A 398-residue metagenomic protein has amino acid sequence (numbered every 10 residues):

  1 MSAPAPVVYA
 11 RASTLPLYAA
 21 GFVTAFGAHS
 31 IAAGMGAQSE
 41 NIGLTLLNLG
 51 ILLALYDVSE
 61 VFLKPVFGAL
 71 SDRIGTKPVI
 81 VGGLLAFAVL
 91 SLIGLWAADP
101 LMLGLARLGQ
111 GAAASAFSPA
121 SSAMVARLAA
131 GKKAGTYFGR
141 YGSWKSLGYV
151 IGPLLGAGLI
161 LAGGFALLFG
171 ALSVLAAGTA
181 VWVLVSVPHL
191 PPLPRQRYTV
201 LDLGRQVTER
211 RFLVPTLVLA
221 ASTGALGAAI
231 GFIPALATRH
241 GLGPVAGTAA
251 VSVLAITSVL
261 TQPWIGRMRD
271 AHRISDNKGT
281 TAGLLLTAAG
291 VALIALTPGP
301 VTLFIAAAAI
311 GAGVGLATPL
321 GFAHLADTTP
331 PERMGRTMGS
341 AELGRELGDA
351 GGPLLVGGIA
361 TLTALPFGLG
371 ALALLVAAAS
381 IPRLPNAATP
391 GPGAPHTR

Functional and structural regions predicted by a protein language model:
S2-R11, V187-P215, R398: Juxtamembrane intracellular "pre-TM" segments in multi-pass secondary transporters
D57-P65, Y149-V150, A255-P263, D349-A350: Residue-level signature of mid-helix packing/kink "hotspots" within the transmembrane helices of 12-pass Major
F62-A98: Conserved MFS/SLC helix-loop-helix module at the cytosolic interface between two early adjacent transmembrane helices
L63-G75, T261-I274: Helix-to-loop junctions at the C-terminal end of transmembrane segments in multipass secondary transporters
V79-L92, K278-A292: Structural signature of the two symmetry-related core transmembrane helices
L101-G109, V301-A309: Paired small-residue
A106-S146: Cytoplasmic helix-loop-helix junction between adjacent transmembrane helices in 12-TM secondary transporters
V174-L193, A379-N386: C-terminal membrane-cytosol helix-exit motif in multi-pass small-molecule transporters
